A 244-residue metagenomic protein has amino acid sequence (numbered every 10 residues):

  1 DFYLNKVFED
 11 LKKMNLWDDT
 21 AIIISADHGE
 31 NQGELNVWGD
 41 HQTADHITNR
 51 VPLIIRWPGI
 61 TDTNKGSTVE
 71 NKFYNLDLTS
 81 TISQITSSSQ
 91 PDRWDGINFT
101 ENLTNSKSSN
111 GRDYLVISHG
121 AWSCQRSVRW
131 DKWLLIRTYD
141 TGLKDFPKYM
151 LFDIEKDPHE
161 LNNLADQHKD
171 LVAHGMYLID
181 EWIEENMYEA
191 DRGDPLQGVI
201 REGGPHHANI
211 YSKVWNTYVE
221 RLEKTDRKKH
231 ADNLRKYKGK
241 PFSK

Functional and structural regions predicted by a protein language model:
D1-M14, I22-I23, T79-T81, P241-K244: Extended amphipathic secondary-structure runs
D1-N5, T48-N49, F73-S80, W94-I97 (+6 more regions): A structural signal for well-ordered alpha-helical segments within the folded catalytic domains of diverse enzymes
F8, K12, I82-Q90, I183: Short, hydrophobic alpha-helical segments
D10-E70, Y74: Histidine-centered active-site microenvironments of extracellular/periplasmic hydrolases and transferases
K13, N105-S108, D166: Secondary-structure boundary motif
H28-E34, L76-T79, Q84-I154, H159 (+2 more regions): C-terminal cap/loop subdomain of S1 sulfatases and analogous C-terminal strand-loop tails that border
D40-Q42, D62-K72, I85-P91, E160-Q167: Active-site rim elements
L164-K244: Long, internal low-complexity/basic segments
